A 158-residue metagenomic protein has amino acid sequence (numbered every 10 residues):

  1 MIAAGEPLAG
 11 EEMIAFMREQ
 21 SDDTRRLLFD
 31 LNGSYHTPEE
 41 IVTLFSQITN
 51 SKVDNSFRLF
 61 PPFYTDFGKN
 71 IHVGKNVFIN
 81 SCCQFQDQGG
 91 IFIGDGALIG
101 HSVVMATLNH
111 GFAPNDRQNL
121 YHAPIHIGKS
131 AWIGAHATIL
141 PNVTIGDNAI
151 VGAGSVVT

Functional and structural regions predicted by a protein language model:
M1-S56: Terminal amphipathic alpha-helical/low-complexity segments used for targeting or macromolecular assembly
E39, G146-D147: Residues in well-ordered alpha-helical elements
F63-V73, F78-I145: Flexible, glycine/small-residue-enriched loop-and-beta-strand segment within the central core of proteins
